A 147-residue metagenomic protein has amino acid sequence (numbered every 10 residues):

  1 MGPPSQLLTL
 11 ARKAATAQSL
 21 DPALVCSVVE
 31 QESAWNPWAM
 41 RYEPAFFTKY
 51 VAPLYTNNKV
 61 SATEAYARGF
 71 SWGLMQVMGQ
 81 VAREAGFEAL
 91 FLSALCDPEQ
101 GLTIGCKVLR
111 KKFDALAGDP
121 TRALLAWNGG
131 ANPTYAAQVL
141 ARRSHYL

Functional and structural regions predicted by a protein language model:
M1-L147: Catalytic glycan-binding domains that act on GlcNAc-containing polysaccharides
